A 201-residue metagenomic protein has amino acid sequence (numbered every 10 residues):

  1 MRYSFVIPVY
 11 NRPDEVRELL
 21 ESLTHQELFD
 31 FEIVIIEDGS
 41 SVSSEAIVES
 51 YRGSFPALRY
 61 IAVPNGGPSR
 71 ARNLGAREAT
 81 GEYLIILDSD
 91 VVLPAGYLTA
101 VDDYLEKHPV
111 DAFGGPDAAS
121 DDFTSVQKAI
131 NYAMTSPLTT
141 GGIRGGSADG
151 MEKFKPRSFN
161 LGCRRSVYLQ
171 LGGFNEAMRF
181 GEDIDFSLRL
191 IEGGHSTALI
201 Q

Functional and structural regions predicted by a protein language model:
M1-H25: N-proximal low-complexity "stem/linker" segments adjacent to membrane-targeting elements
R2-S4, E32, D185: Cell-envelope/extracellular polymer assembly enzymes that use nucleotide-activated donors
L20-A62: Acidic donor-binding segment of Leloir-type glycosyltransferases
S43, V91-Y104, L188: Acidic donor-binding/catalytic loop of UDP-sugar-dependent glycosyltransferases, especially processive GT2
V63-A79, A100, S158-F159: Glycine-rich, basic loop-to-helix element that forms the pyrophosphate-binding segment of sugar-nucleotide handling
L84: Short aromatic/hydrophobic "clamp" motif used to bind/position activated sugar donors
G96-K128, Y132, S196: Conserved donor NDP-sugar-binding/catalytic core segment of glycosyltransferases
A119, T140-S166, Q170, M178-G181 (+2 more regions): A recurrent flexible, glycine/aromatic-enriched loop bordering the glycosyltransferase active site that acts as
